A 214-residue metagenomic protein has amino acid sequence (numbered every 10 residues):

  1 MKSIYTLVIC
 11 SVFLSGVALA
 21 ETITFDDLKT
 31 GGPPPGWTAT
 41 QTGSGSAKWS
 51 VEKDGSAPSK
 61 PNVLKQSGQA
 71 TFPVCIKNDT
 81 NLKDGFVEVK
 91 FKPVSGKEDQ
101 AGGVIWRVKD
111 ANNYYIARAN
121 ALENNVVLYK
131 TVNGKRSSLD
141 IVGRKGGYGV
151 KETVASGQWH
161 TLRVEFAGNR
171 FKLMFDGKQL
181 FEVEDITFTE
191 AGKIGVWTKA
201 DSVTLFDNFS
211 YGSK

Functional and structural regions predicted by a protein language model:
L7-G16: Bacterial N-terminal signal peptides
A20-Q41, D207: Extracellular carbohydrate-recognition regions
T24, F188-K214: Ligand-recognition surfaces built from glycine- and aromatic
T30, Q66-R136: Secretory/extracellular carbohydrate-interaction modules and structurally similar beta-sandwich "look-alikes"
G32-V63, Q69-T71: Extracellular glycan-recognition surfaces and repeat-rich motifs
K135-T161: Short, aromatic/His-centered strand-loop micro-motif at the edge of beta-sheets
Q158-K172: Localized edge beta-strand/strand-to-loop motifs within extracellular or lumenal beta-rich domains
N169-G195: Short, solvent-exposed beta-strand-to-loop segments that form ligand-recognition rims of beta-rich domains
